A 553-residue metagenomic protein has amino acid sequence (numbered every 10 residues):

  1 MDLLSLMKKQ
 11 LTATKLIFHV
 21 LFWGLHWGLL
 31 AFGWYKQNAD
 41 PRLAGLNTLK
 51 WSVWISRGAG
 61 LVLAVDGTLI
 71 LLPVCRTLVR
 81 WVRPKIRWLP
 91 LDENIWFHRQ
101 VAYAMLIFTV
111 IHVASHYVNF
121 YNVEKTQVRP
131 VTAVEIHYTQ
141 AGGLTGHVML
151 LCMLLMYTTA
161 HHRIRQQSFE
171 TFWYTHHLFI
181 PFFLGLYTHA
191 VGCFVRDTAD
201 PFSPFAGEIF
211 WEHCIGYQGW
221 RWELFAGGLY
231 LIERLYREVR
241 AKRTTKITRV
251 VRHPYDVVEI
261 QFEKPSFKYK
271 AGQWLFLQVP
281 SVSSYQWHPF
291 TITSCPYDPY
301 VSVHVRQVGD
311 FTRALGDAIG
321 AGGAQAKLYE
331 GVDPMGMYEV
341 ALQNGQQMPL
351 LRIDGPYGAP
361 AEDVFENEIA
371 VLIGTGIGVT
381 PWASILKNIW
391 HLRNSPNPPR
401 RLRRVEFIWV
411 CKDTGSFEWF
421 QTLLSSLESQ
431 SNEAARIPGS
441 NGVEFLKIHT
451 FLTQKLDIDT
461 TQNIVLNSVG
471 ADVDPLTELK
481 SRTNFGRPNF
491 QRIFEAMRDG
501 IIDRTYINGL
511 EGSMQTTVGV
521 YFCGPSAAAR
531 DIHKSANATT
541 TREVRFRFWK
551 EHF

Functional and structural regions predicted by a protein language model:
D2-V239: Membrane-embedded alpha-helical bundles of multi-pass integral membrane proteins
G67, E93-H116, I180, T375-I408 (+1 more regions): Classical protein tyrosine phosphatase
D92, K264-K268, L342: Short, surface-exposed secondary-structure edge patches
Y187, P201, V303, V308-T312 (+4 more regions): Reductase modules of NAD(P)H-dependent flavoproteins
Y187-A190, A206-F210, I232-L277, P289: Membrane-proximal cytosolic interface modules of multi-pass membrane proteins
V258-F262, P299-Q307: A generic structural motif
H288-V301, I369-I373: Short, compositionally biased
